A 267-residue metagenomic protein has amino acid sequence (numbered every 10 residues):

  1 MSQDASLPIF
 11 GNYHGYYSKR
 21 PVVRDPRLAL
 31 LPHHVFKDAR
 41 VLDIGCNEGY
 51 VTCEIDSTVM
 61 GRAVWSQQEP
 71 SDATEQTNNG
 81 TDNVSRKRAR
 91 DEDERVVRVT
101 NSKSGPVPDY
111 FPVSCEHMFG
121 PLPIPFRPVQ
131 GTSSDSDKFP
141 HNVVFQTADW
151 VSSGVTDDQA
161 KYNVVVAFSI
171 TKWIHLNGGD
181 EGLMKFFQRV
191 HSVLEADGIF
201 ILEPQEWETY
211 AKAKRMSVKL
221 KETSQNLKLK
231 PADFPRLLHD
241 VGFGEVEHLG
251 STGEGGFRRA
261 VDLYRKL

Functional and structural regions predicted by a protein language model:
S18-R40, E54: Conserved alpha-helix/loop element of class I SAM-dependent methyltransferases that forms part of the SAM/SAH-binding
A39-N47: Conserved class I S-adenosyl-L-methionine
E48-V59: Conserved SAM-binding loop of SAM-dependent methyltransferases across substrates and taxa, primarily the Class I
W65-G154: S-adenosyl-L-methionine
V155-V165: A short acidic, Gly/Pro-enriched loop at the edge of an enzyme's catalytic core that lines a small-molecule cofactor
M184-A196: A short glycine-rich, Lys/Arg-flanked "PGG" loop and its adjoining helix->strand segment in the class I
A196-P204, T209: Conserved beta-strand signature within the Rossmann-like core of class I S-adenosyl-L-methionine
A213-H248: Conserved Class I S-adenosyl-L-methionine
